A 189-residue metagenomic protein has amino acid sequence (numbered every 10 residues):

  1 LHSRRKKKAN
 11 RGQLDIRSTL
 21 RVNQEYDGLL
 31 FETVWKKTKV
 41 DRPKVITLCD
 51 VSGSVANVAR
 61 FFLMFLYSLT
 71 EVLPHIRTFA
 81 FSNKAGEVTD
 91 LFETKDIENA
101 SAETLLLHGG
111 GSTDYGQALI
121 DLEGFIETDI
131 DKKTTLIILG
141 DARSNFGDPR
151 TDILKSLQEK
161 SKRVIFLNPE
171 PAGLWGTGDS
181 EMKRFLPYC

Functional and structural regions predicted by a protein language model:
L1-P43: Negatively charged sequence features
L20, W35-L63: MIDAS-like acidic motif and immediate structural context at the N-terminus of von Willebrand factor A/I domains
T47, T78-A80, L136-I138, F166: Structural beta-sheet core signal
N57-D114: Metal-dependent catalytic core segments for phosphate chemistry
S82-G86, A142, N168-L174: Short beta-alpha junction loops
V88, E98-T134, P171-T177: Von Willebrand factor
G116-R163: Exposed acidic/Ser/Thr-rich ligand/metal-binding surfaces
K155-C189: Von Willebrand factor type A / integrin I
